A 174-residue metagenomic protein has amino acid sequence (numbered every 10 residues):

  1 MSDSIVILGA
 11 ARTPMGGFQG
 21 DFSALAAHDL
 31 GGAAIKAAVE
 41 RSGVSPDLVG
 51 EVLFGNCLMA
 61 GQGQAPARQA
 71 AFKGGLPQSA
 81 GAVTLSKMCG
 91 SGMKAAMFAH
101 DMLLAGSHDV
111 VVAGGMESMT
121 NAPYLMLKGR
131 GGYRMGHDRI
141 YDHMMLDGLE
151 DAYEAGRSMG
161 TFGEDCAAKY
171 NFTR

Functional and structural regions predicted by a protein language model:
M1-A80, S118-R174: Conserved "HGTGT" condensation-loop signature of ketosynthase/thiolase-family condensing enzymes that catalyze
E51-L53, T84, V111: Short, conserved beta-strand segments within well-ordered enzyme catalytic domains that often line or immediately flank
S79-C89: Short pre-catalytic strand/loop immediately N-terminal to key active-site residues, enriched for Gly-Thr
K87-E117, M159-T161, A167-R174: Active-site-proximal alpha-helical scaffold in enzymes
